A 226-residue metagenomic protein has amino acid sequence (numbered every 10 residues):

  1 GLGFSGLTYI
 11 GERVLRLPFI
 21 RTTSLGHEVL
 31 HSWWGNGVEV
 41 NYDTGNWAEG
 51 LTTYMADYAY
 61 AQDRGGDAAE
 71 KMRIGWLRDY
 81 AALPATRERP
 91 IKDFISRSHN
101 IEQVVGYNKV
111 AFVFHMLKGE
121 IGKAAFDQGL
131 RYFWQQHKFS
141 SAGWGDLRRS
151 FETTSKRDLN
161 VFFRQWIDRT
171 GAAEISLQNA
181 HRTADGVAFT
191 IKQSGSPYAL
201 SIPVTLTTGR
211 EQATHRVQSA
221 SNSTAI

Functional and structural regions predicted by a protein language model:
G1-S196, E211: Hydrophobic alpha-helical and helix-loop surface patches within well-folded domains that function as non-catalytic
T23-S24, Q218-S221: Short intrinsically disordered coil segments
P197-I202: Short coil-to-beta strand junction motifs in C2/discoidin
V204-L206: Short, surface-exposed beta-strand/strand-loop-strand elements in extracellular ectodomains
G209-V217: Surface-exposed loop/edge segments in extracytoplasmic proteins
N222-I226: Exposed aromatic-hydrophobic patches
